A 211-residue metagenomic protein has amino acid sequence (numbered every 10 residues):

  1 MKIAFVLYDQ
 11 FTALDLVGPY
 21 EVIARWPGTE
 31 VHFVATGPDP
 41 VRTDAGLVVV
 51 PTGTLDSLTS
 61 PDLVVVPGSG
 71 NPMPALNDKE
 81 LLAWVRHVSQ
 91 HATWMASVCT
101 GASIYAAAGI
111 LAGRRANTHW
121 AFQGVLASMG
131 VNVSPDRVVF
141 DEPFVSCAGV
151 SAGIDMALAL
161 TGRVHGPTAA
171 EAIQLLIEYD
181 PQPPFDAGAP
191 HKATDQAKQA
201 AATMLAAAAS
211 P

Functional and structural regions predicted by a protein language model:
M1-M95, A102-A107, Q123-V125, V133-P135 (+1 more regions): Extended, subdomain-level signal for the structured scaffold at the beginning of enzyme domains
L7-Q10, E142-S146: A short glycine/serine-rich beta->alpha loop
N71-A75, L111-A112, S146-C147: Short, surface-exposed loop/turn motifs that are enriched in glycine and acidic residues and include a nearby proline
L76-K79, N117, A148-S151: Residues at secondary-structure transition points
M95-A96, A116: A short beta-strand/loop micro-motif in the catalytic core of glycosyltransferases that engages the nucleotide-sugar
T100-A102, V145-T161: Active-site-proximal catalytic alpha-helix in oxidoreductases
G101-I104, A108-V145: A contiguous binding-surface segment within folded domains or other stable secondary-structure elements
N117, A121, A152-D155, T168: Generic recognition of short, well-ordered alpha-helical interface segments
